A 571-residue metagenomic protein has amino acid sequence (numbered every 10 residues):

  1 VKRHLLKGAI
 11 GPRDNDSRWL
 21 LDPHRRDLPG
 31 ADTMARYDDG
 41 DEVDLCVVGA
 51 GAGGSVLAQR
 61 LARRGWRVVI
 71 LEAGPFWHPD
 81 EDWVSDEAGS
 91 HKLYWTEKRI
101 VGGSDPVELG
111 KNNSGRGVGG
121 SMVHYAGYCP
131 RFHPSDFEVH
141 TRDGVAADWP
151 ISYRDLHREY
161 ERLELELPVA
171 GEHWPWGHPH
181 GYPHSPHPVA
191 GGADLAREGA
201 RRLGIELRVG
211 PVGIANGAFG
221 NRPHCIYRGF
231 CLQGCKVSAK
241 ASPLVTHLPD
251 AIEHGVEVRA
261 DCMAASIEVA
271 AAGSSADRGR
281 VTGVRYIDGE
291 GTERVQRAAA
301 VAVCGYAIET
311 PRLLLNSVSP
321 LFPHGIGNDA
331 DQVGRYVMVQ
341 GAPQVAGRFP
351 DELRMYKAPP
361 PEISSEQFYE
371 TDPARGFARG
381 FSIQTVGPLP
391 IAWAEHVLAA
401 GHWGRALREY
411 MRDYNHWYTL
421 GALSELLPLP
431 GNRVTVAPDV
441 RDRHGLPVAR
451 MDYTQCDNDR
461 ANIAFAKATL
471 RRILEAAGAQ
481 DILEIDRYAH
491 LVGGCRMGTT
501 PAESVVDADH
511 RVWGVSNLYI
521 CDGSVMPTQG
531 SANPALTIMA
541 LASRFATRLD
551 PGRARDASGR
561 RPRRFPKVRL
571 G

Functional and structural regions predicted by a protein language model:
G8-T141, V145-E161, Y286, E309 (+4 more regions): N-terminal glycine-rich phosphate/pyrophosphate-binding loop and immediately adjacent elements
G11-H24, D105, H140-A264, L491 (+1 more regions): Conserved redox-cofactor binding core of oxidoreductases
R13, P106-N112, W149-Y153, A330-A449 (+3 more regions): FAD cofactor-binding and catalytic pocket of flavoenzymes
D39, G53, G305-Y306, D329 (+4 more regions): Secondary-structure capping and boundary motifs in well-ordered enzyme cores
R60-R63, R67, G74-P79, W83-V84 (+9 more regions): Glycine-rich loop(s) and the adjacent beta-strand/alpha-helix scaffold that form part
D80, A170-G181, L483-R487, R555-R564: Short, glycine/acidic-rich hinge or "gate" loops at secondary-structure transitions that mediate conformational
V209-G213, F219-C231, S238, A265-E268 (+6 more regions): A glycine-rich dinucleotide-binding beta-alpha-beta segment and adjacent secondary-structure elements that constitute
T528-A546: A conserved FAD-binding loop/helix module that cradles the flavin
